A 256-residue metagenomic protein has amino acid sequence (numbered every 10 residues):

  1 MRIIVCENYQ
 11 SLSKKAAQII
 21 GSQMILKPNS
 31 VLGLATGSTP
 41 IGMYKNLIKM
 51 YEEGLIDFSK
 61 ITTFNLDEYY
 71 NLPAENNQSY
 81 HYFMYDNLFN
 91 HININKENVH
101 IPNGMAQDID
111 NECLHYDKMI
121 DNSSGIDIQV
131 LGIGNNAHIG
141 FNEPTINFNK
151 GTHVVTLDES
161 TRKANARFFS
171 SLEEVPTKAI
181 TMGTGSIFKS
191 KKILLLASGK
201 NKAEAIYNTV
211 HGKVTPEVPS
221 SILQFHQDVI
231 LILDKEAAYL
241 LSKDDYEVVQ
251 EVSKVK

Functional and structural regions predicted by a protein language model:
M1-L32: N-terminal glycine-/serine-/threonine-rich phosphate-binding loop
L26-E52: Glycine-rich N-terminal segment of FAD-binding domains in flavoprotein oxidoreductases, spanning the beta-loop-helix
S30, S38-T39, M43, K118-P144: A glycine-rich beta-strand to alpha-helix segment that forms a phosphate/ribose-binding loop at ligand/cofactor sites
G33-G37, N65, P102-N103, V130-I133 (+2 more regions): Short beta-strand segments
N46-D57, Y80-Y82, P144-H153, V214: A glycine- and small-aliphatic-rich helix-loop capping segment at beta-alpha/alpha-beta transitions that lines
I56-I128, D245, Q250-K256: Ligand-binding beta-strand-loop-alpha-helix segment within the catalytic cores of soluble metabolic enzymes
N136, G140-T184: Class I SAM-dependent methyltransferase SAM-binding "motif I" and its flanking Rossmann-like core
K189-K256: ATP/nucleoside-binding phosphotransfer catalytic cores, i.e., glycine-rich phosphate-binding loops
